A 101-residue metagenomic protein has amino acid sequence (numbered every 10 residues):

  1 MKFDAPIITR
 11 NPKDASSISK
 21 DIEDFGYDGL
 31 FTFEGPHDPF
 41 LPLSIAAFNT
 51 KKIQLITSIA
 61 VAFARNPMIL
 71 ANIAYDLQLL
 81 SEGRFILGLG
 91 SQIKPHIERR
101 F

Functional and structural regions predicted by a protein language model:
M1-T57: N-terminal beta1-alpha1-beta2 module of alpha/beta enzyme domains
K2-I8, P67-F101: Flexible, glycine-rich active-site loops centered on histidine and acidic residues that chelate a metal or position
P12-S16, A64-A71: Non-membrane alpha-helical structural segments and their capping/turn regions in soluble enzymes
D38-P39, A62-N66, K94-P95: Short gly/pro/ser/thr-enriched loop/turn and capping motifs at secondary-structure boundaries
Q54-A60, I86-G90: A short, GP-enriched loop/loop-strand-helix hinge that lies immediately N-terminal to, or at the N-terminal rim
